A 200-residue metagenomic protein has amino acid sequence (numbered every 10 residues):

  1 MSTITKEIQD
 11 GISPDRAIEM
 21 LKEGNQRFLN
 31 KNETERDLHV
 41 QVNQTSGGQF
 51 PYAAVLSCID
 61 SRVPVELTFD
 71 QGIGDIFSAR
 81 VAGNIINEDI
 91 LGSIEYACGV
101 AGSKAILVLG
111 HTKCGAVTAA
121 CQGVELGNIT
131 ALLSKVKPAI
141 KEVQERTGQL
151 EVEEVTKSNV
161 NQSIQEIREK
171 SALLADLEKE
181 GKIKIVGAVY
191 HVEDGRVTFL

Functional and structural regions predicted by a protein language model:
M1-G48, I73-G74, G83-A101, A116-L200: Divalent-metal-activated hydrolytic enzyme cores
A54, F77-R80: Short glycine-rich or small-residue beta-strand-to-loop segments that form or flank ligand, phosphate, metal/Fe-S
S57-R62, A82-I85: Short glycine-enriched loops at secondary-structure junctions
D60-R62, T112-A116: Gly/Ser/Thr-rich loops at beta-strand to alpha-helix junctions that form or flank small-molecule/cofactor-binding
V65: Acidic/His- and Gly-rich active-site-bordering loop/insert found across diverse amide/peptide-bond hydrolases
F69-S78: Short helix-loop-beta junction
K104: Short acidic/polar active-site loop segments enriched in Thr and Asp
V108: Conserved functional hotspot residues or short segments at active or partner-binding sites across diverse domains
